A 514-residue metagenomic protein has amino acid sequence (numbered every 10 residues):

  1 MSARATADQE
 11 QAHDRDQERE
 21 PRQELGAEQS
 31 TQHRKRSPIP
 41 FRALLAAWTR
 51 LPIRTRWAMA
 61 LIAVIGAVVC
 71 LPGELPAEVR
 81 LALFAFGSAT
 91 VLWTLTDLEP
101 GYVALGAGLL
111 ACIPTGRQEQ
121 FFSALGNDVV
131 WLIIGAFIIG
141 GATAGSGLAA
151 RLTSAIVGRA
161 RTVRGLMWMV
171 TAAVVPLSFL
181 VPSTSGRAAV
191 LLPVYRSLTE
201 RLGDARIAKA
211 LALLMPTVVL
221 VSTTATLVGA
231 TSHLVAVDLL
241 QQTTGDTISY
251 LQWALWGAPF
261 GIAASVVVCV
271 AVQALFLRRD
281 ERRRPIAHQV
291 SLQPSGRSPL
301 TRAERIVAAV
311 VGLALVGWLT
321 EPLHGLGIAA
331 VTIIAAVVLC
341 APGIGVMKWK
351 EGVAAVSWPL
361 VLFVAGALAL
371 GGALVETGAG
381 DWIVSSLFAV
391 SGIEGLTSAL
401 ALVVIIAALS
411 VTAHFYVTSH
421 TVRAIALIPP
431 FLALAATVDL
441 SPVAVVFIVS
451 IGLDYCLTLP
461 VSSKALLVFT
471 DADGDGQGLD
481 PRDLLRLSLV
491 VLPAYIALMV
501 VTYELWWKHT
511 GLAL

Functional and structural regions predicted by a protein language model:
A3-R4, R34-A63, L71, D204-K209 (+4 more regions): Juxtamembrane and boundary regions of transmembrane helices in multi-pass small-molecule transporters and channels
W48, G101-Y102, G106-A205, P359-L360 (+1 more regions): Membrane-embedded alpha-helical segments and adjacent helix-loop junctions characteristic of multi-pass solute
I53, W57, A136-A144, A172-R187 (+6 more regions): Helix-loop-helix module between adjacent transmembrane segments
R56-A67, R164, W168-A173, R305-A314 (+1 more regions): Alpha-helical transmembrane segments
V69-F84, G126-I138, R187, F260-I262 (+4 more regions): Structural signature of hydrophobic alpha-helical transmembrane segments
G73-L83, G87-L105, V270, T301-R305 (+2 more regions): Flexible hinge motifs at transmembrane-helix junctions and intramembrane kinks/re-entrant loops in multi-pass membrane
R164-S178, G203-T223, I248-W253, A399-T412 (+2 more regions): Alpha-helical transmembrane segments of multi-pass membrane proteins
T231-S232, V316-G317, G366-S385, D439-V443 (+1 more regions): Hydrophobic alpha-helical transmembrane segments in multi-pass integral membrane proteins
